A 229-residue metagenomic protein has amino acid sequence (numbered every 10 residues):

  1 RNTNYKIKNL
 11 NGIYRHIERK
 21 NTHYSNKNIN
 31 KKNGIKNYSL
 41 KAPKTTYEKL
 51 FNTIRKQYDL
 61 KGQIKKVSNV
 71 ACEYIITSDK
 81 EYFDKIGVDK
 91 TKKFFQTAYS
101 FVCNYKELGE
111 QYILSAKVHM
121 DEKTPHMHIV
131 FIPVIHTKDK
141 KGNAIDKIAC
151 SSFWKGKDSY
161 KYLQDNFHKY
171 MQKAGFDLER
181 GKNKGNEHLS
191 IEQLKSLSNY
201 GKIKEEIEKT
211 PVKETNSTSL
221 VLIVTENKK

Functional and structural regions predicted by a protein language model:
R1-K229: N-terminal nicking endonuclease/strand-transfer module with a His-rich metal-binding environment and a catalytic Tyr
